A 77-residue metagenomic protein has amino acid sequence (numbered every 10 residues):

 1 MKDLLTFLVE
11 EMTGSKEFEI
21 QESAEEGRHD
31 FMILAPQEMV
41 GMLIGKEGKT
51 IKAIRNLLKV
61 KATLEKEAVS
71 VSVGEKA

Functional and structural regions predicted by a protein language model:
M1-M42, K46-A77: RNA-contacting regions in translation and RNA-metabolism proteins, encompassing KH/S1 modules where present
